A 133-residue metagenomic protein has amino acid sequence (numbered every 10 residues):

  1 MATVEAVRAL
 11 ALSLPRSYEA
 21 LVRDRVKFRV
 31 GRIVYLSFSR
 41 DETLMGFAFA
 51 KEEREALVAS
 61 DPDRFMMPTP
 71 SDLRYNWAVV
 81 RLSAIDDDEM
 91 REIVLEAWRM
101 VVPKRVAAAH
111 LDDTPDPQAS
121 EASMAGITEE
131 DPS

Functional and structural regions predicted by a protein language model:
M1-S133: Charge-dense, helix-prone N-terminal extensions
